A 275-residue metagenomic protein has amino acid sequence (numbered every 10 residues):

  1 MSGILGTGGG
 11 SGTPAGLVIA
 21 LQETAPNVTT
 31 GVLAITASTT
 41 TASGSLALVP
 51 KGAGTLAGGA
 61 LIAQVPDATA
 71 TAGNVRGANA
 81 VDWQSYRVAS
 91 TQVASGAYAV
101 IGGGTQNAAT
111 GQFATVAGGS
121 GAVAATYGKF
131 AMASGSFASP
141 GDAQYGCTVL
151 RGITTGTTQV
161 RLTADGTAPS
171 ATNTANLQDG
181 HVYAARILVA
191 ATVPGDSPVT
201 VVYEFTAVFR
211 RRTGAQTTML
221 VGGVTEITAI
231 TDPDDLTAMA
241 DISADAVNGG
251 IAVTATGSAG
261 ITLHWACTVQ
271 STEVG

Functional and structural regions predicted by a protein language model:
M1-G58, P66, Q216-E226, D235-I242: Surface-exposed, low-helix, low-complexity loop/repeat segments of extracellular attachment proteins
T29-A42, T91, A138-Y183, A190-V202 (+2 more regions): Surface-exposed ligand/attachment interfaces on beta-rich extracellular proteins
T29-V49, T55-V75, N79-A94, Y98 (+3 more regions): Parallel beta-helix/beta-solenoid repeats that form elongated, surface-exposed shafts/blades used for receptor binding
A57-N173: Periodic small-residue-enriched repeat registers in elongated scaffold domains
I261-V269: Edge beta-strands of jelly-roll/beta-sandwich modules across compartments, strongly enriched in secreted/luminal
V269-G275: Short beta-strand-to-coil "C-cap" segments at the C-terminal boundary of structured domains/repeats, marking
